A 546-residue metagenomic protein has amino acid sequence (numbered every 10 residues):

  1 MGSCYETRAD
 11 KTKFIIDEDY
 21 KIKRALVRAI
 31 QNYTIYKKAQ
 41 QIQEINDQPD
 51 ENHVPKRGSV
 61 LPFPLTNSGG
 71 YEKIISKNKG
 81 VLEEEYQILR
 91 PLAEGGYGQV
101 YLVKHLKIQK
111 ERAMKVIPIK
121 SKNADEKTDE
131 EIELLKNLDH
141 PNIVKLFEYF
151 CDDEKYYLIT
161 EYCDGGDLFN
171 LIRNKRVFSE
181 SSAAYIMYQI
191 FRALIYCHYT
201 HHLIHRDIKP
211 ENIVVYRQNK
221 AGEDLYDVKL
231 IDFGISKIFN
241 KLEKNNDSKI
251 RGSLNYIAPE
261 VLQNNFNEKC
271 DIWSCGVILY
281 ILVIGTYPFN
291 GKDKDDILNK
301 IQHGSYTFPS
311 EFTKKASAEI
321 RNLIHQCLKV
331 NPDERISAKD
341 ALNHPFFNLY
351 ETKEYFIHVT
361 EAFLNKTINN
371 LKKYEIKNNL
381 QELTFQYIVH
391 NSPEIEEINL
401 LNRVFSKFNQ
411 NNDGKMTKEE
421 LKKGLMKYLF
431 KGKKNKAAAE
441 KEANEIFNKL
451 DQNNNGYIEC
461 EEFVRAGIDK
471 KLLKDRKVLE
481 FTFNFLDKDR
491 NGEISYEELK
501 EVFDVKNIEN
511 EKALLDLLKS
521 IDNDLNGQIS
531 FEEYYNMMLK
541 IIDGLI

Functional and structural regions predicted by a protein language model:
Q99: Conserved N-lobe ATP-binding subsite of Hanks-type protein kinase domains, especially the beta3 VAIK lysine
E111, V116-L138: Conserved N-lobe beta3->alphaC-helix segment of eukaryotic protein kinase catalytic domains
Y149: Activation-segment/catalytic-loop signature of the eukaryotic protein kinase fold
E154-D167, L171: Conserved short submotifs of the Hanks-type protein kinase catalytic core that shape the nucleotide-binding pocket
I186-M187: Activation segment signature within eukaryotic-like protein kinase domains
F385-Q386, M416-G432, E459-K470, S495-N507 (+1 more regions): Amphipathic regulatory helices of Ca2+-sensor modules
